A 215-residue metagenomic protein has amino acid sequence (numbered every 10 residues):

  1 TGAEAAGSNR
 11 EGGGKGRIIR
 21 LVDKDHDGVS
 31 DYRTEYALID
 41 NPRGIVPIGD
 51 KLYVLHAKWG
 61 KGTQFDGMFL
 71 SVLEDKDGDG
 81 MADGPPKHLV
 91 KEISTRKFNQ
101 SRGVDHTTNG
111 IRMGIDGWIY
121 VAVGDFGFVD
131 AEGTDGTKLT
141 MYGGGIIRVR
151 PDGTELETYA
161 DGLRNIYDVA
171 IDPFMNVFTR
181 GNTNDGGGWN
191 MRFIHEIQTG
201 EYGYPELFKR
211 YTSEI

Functional and structural regions predicted by a protein language model:
T1-I215: Beta-propeller domains with acidic blade repeats across secreted/periplasmic ectodomains and cytosolic WD/CNH propellers
